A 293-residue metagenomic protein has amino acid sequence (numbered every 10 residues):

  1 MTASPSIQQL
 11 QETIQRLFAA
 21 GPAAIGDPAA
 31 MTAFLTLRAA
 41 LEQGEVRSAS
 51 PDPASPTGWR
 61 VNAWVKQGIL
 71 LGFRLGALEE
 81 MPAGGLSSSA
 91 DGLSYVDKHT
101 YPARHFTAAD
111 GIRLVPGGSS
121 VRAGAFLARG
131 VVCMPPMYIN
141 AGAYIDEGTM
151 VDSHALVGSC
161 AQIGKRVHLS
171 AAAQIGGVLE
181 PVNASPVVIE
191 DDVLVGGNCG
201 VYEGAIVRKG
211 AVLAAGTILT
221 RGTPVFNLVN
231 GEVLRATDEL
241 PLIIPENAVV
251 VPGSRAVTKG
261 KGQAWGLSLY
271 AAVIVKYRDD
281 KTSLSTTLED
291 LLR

Functional and structural regions predicted by a protein language model:
M1-I112, L242, E246-R293: Terminal amphipathic alpha-helical/low-complexity segments used for targeting or macromolecular assembly
A108, R113-T258, G262, I274: Structural signal for interior beta-strand "rungs" in well-ordered beta-sheet cores of soluble enzyme domains
